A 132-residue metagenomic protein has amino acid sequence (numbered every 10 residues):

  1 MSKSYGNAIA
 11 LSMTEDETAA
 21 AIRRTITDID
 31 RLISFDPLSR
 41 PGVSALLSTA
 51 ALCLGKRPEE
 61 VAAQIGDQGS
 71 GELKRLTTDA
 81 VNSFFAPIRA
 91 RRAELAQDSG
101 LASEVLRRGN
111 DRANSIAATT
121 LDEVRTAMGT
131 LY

Functional and structural regions predicted by a protein language model:
M1-Y132: Conserved nucleotide- and phosphate/pyrophosphate-binding catalytic cores in adenylate/nucleotidyl-handling enzymes
